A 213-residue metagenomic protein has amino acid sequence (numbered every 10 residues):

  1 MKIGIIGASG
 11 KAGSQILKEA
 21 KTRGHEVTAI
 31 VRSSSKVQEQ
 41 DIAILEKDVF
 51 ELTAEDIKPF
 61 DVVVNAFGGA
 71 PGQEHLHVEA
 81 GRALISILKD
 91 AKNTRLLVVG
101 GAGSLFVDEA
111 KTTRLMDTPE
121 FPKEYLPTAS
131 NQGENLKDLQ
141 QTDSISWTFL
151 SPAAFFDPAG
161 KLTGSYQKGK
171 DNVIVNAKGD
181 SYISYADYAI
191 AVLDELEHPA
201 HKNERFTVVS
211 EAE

Functional and structural regions predicted by a protein language model:
K2, E26-T28, R95, S146: Residues at the starts of beta-strands that form the adenosine-phosphate
I3-R23: N-terminal Rossmann NAD(P)H-binding glycine-rich loop of SDR-like oxidoreductase domains
S9, S33, A102: Residues in the short beta-alpha loop(s) of Rossmann-like NAD(P)-binding domains
A12-I16, L84, V192: Hydrophobic residues within alpha-helices that form the first helical element adjacent to the glycine-rich loop
A29-K36, A154: Short, polar loop motifs at secondary-structure junctions
S34-N93: NAD(P)H-binding glycine-rich loop region in Rossmannoid oxidoreductase-like domains and their noncatalytic homologs
G72, L76-K161: Glycine-/Pro-rich loop/turn segments that contact NAD(P) or position catalytic residues in Rossmann-like domains
G133, Q141-E213: C-terminal substrate-binding/catalytic lobe of Rossmann-fold NAD(P)-dependent oxidoreductases
